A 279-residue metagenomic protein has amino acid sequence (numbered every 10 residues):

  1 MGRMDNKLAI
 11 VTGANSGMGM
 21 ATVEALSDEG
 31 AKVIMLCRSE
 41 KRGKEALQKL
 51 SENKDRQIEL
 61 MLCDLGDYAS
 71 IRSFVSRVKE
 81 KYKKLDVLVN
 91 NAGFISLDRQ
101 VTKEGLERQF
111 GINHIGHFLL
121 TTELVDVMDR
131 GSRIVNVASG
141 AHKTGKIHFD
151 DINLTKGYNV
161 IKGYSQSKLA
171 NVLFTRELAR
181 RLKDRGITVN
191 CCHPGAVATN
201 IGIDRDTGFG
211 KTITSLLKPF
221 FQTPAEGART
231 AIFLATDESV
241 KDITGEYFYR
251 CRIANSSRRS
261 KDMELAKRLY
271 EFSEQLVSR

Functional and structural regions predicted by a protein language model:
M1-I203, L276-V277: Rossmann-fold NAD(P)H-dependent dehydrogenase/reductase core
M35, C63, P219, R258-K261: Pocket-edge positions in alpha/beta enzyme catalytic cores
K81, D237-V240, R279: Generic structural signal for alpha-helix termini and adjacent loop/cap motifs
S96-D98, S256-R259: A generic structural signal for short coil/turn motifs at secondary-structure boundaries
L154-Y158, I213, I253: Short glycine/proline-rich turn/loop motifs
S167, C191, S215-A254, K261-K267 (+1 more regions): C-terminal helical subdomain
A198-S215: A glycine/serine/threonine-rich, flexible loop-to-helix segment that serves as the NAD(P) cofactor-binding "lid"
L269-R279: Short, basic/aromatic-enriched C-terminal tail that caps enzymatic domains
